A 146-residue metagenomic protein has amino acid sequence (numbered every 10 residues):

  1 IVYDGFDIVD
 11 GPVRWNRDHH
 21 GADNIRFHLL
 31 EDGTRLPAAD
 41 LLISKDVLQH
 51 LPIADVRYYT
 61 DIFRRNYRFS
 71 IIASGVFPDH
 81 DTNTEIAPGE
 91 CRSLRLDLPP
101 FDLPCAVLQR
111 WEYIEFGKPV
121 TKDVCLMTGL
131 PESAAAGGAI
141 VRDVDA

Functional and structural regions predicted by a protein language model:
I1-A39, L51-A146: Class I (Rossmann-like) S-adenosyl-L-methionine-dependent methyltransferase catalytic domain, capturing the SAM-binding
L42-I43: A conserved beta-strand element that flanks and buttresses the S-adenosyl-L-methionine
